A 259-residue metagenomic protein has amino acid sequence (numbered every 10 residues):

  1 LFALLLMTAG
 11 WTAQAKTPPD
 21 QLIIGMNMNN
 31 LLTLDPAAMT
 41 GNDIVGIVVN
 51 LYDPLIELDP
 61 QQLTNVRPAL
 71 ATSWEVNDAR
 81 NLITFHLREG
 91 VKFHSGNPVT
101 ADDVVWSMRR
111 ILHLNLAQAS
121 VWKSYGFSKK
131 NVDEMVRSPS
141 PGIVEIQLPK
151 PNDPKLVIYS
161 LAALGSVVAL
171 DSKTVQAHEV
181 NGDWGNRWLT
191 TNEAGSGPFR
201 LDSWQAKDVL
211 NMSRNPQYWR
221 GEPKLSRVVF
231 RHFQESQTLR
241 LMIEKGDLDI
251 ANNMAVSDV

Functional and structural regions predicted by a protein language model:
L1-A9: Bacterial N-terminal signal peptides
P19-M28, T72, L82-T84, V104-M108 (+5 more regions): Short, well-ordered beta-strand elements
G25-D78, R109, L116, N192-P198: N-terminal lobe/hinge region of extracytoplasmic solute-binding protein
L31-A37, L58, L63-V66, H94 (+4 more regions): Short, solvent-exposed loop/turn elements at domain surfaces
D59-Q61, A162-P223, R227, Q237: Gly/Pro-rich hinge or "lid" segments in bacterial periplasmic/extracellular proteins
S73-Q118, E145-Q147, K155, L239-K245: Aromatic- and charge-enriched surface segment that lines or borders ligand/interaction sites
H86, V121-A177: Surface-exposed binding/hinge segments that line and control ligand-binding clefts or catalytic entry sites
Q118-V121, D202-S213, V229-V259: Extracellular/periplasmic solute-recognition and catalytic clefts
